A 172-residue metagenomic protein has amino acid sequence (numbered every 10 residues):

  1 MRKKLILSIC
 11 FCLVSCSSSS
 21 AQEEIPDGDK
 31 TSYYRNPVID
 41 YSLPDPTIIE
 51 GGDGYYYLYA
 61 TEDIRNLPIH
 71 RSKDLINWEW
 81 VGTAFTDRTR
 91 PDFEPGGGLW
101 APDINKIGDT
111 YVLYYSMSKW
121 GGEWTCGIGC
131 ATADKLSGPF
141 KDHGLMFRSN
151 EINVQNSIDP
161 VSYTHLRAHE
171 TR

Functional and structural regions predicted by a protein language model:
P37-E62: Beta-strand-rich domains and repeat architectures in extracellular enzymes and scaffolds, especially beta-propellers
P44-P46, G98-P102, I158-V161: Beta-propeller and closely related beta-sheet repeat lectin domains
E50-D53, K106-D109, L166: Residue-level detector of Asp-centered blade-edge/turn motifs that repeat once per structural unit in beta-propeller
A60-A84: Beta-propeller domains
I64-R65, G121-C126: Short, solvent-exposed loop/turn segments at conserved positions within beta-propeller repeat blades
E79-I107, M117: Blade-loop segments of beta-propeller domains
W124-Y163: Asp-box/WD-like beta-propeller blade repeats and closely related beta-sheet repeat scaffolds
T164-T171: Conserved small/polar residues in nucleotide/adenosyl-binding loops
